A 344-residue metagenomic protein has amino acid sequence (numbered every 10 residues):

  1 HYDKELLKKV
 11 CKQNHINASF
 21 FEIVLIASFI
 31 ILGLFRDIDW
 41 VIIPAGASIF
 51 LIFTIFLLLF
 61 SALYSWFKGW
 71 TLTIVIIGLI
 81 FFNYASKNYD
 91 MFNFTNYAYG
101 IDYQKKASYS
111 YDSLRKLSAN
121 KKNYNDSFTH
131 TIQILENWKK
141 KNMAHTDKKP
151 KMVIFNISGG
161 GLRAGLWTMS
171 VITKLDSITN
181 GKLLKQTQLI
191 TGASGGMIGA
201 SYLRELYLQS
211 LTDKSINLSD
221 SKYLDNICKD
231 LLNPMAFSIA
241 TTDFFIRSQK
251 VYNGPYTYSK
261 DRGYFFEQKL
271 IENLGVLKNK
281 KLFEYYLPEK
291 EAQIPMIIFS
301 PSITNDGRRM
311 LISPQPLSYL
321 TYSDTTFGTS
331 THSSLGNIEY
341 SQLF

Functional and structural regions predicted by a protein language model:
H1-F344: Catalytic domains of lipid- and phosphate-ester/thioester hydrolases
